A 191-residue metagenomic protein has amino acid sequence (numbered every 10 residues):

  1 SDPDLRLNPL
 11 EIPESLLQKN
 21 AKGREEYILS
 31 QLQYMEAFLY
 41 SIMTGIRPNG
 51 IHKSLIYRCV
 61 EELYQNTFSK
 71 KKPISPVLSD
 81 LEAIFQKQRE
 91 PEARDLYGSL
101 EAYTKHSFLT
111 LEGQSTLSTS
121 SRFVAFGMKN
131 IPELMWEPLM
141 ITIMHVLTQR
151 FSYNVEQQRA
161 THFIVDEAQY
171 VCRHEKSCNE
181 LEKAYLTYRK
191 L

Functional and structural regions predicted by a protein language model:
S1-K190: P-loop NTPase motor domains
